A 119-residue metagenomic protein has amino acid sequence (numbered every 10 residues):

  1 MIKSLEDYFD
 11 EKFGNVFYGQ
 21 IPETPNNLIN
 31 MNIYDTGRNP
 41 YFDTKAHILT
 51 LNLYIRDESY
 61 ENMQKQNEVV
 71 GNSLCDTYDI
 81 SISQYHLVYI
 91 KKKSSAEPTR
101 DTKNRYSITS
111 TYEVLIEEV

Functional and structural regions predicted by a protein language model:
M1-D43, K65, N72, T77-Y85: Small/polar-rich, solvent-exposed N-terminal microdomains that initiate assembly or binding
M1-Y8, E23, T36-A46, V88-V119: Short, charged interaction patches at domain edges and termini
N32, L49, Q64, P98-D101: Intrinsic disorder/low-complexity signature
T50-Y54, E113: Short aromatic/hydrophobic contact patches that present stacked aromatics for nucleic-acid/ligand binding
E58: Catalytic phosphate/metal-binding cores of nucleic-acid and nucleotide-processing enzymes, i.e., regions that mediate
E61-N67: Winged helix-turn-helix DNA-binding recognition segment
E68-V69, R105: A general secondary-structure boundary signal
